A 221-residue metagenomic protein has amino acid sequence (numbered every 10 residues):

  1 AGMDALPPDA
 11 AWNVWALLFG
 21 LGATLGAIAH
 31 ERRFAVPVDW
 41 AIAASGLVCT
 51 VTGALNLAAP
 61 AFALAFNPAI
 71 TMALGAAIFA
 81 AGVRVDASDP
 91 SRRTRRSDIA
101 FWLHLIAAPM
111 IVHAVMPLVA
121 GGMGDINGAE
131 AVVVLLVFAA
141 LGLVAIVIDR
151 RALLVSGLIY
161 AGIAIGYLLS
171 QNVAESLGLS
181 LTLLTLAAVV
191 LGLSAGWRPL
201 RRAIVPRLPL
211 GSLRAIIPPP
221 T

Functional and structural regions predicted by a protein language model:
A1, A29-T50, A63-P117, R151-G162: Cytoplasm-facing juxtamembrane segments at the starts of transmembrane helices in multi-pass membrane proteins
M3-G22, A63-A77, G122-L135: Structural signature of hydrophobic alpha-helical transmembrane segments
L21-A27, V48-V51, L136-G142, G162-Y167: Hydrophobic, membrane-inserted alpha-helices
A63-L74, A174-A188: Loop-to-transmembrane alpha-helix initiation sites
S97-L103, V115-L136: A loop-to-helix transmembrane entry motif
G121-G128, I165-L184: Extracellular/periplasmic helix-loop-helix junctions in multi-pass membrane proteins
A139-R151: Hydrophobic alpha-helical bundle architecture
A203-T221: Short, highly charged, low-complexity non-transmembrane loops/tails of multi-pass membrane proteins
